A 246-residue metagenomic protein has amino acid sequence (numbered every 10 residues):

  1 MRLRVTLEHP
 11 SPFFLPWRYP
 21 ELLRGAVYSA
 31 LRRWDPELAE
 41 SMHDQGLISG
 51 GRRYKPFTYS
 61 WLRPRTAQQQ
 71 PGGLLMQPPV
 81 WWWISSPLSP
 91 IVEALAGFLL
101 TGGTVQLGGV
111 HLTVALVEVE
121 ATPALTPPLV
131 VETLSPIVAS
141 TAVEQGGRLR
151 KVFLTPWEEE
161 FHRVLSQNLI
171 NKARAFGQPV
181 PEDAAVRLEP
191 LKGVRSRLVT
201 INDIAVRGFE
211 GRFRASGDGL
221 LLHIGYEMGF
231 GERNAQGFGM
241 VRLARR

Functional and structural regions predicted by a protein language model:
M1-R246: RNA-interacting cores
